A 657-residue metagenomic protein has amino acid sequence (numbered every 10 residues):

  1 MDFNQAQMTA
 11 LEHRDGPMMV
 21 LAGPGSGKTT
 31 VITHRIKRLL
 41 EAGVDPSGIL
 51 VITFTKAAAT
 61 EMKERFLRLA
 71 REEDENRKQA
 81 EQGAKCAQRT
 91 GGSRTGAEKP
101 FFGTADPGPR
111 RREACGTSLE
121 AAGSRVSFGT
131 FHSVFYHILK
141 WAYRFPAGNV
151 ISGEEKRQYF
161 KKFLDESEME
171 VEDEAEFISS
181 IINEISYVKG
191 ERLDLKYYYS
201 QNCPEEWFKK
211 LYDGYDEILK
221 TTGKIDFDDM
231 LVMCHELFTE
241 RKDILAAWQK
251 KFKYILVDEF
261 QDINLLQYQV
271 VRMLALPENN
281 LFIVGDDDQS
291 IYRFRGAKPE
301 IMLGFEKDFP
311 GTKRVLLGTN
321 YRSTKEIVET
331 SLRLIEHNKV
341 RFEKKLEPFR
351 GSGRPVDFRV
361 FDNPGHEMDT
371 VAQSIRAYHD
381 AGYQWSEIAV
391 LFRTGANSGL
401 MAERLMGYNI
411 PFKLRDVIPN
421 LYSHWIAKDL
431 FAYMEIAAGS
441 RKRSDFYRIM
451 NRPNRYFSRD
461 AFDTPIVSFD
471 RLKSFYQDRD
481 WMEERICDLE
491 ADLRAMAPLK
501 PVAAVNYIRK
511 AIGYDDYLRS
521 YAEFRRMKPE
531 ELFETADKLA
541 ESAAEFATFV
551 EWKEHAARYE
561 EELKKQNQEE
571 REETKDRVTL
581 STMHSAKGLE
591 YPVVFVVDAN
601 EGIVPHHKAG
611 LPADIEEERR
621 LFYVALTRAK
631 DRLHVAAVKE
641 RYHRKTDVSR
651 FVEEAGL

Functional and structural regions predicted by a protein language model:
M1-E12, G16-V20, L50, A58 (+5 more regions): Conserved helicase NTPase motor core
M1-P146, A246, E329-L332, T627: P-loop NTPase Walker
Q5, R38, R68, G108 (+1 more regions): Conserved RecA-like helicase ATPase core segment that couples NTP binding/hydrolysis to strand translocation
V20, P24-I32, P46, P310-K313 (+2 more regions): Helicase P-loop NTPase motor core
E98, G153-G223: Coupling/switch/interface segments within P-loop NTPase motor domains and analogous charged loops in nucleic-acid
S127-T130, D229, M233, D576-M583: Conserved two-lobed SF2 helicase motor
L391-M450: Long, highly charged, low-complexity intrinsically disordered interaction regions that mediate electrostatic DNA/RNA
A402, A432-L657: Conserved helicase C-terminal RecA-like lobe
